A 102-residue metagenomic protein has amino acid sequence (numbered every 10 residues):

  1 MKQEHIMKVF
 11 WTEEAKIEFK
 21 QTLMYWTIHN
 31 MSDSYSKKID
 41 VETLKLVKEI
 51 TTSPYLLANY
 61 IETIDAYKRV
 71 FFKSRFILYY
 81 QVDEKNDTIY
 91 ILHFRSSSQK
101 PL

Functional and structural regions predicted by a protein language model:
M1-V41: Arg/Lys-rich, positively charged N-terminal/basic patches that mediate binding to nucleic acids
K2, F72-L102: Enriched for short, Lys/Arg-rich terminal
E13, N30, P54, S74 (+1 more regions): Short, well-ordered turn and helix-capping elements at secondary-structure junctions
E14, E62-A66, L102: Localized chelating/binding microdomains that coordinate divalent metal ions or stabilize phosphate-bearing
L23, L44-V47, R95: Conserved protein kinase catalytic domain
L23, T51-A58, L102: Short amphipathic alpha-helical interaction/hinge segments
I39-P54: Compact soluble domain cores
S53-K85: Basic/aromatic recognition patch in beta-strand/loop cores that engages polyanionic ligands
